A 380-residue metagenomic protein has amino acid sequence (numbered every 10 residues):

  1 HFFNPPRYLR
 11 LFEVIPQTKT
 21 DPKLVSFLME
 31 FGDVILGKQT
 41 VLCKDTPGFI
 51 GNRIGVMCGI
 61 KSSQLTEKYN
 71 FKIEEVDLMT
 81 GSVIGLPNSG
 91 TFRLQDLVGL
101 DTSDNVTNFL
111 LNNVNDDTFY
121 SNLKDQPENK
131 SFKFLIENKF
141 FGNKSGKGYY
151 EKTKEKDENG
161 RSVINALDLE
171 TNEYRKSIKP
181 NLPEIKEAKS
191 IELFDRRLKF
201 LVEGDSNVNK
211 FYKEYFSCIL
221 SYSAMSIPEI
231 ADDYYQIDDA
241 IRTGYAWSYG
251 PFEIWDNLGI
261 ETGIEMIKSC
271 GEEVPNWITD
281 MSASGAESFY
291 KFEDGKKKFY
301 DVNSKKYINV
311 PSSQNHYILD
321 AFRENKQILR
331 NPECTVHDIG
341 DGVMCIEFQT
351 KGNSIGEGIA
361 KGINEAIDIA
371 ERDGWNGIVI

Functional and structural regions predicted by a protein language model:
H1-I380: N-terminal glycine-rich phosphate-binding loop for ADP-containing cofactors
